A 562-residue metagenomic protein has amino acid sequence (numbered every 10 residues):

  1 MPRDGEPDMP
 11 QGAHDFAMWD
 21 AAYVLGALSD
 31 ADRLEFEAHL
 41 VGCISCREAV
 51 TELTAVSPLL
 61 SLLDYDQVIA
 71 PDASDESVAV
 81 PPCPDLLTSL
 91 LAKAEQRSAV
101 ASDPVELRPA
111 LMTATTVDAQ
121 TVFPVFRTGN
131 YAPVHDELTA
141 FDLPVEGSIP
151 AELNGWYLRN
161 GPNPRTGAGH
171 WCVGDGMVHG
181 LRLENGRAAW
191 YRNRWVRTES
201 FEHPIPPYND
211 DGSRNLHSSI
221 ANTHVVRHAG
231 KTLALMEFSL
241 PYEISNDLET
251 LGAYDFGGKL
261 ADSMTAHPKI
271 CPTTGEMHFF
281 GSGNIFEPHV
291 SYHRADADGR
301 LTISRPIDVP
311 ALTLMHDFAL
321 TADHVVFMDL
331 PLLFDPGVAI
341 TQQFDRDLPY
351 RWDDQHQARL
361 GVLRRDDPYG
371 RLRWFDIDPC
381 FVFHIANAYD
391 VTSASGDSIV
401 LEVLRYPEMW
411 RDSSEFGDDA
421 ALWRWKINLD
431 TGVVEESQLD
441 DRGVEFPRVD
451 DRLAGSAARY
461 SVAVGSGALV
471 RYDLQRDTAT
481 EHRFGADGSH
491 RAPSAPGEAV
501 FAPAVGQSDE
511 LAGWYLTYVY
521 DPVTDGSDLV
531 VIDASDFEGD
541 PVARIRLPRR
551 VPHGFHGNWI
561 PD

Functional and structural regions predicted by a protein language model:
M1-D15, S57-A110: Positively biased amphipathic helices and basic secretion/translocation or surface-docking motifs that either flank
M1-R47, L59-L62: Short, amphipathic alpha-helical interaction patch
F16, L40-C43, L53, G417-D419 (+1 more regions): Surface-exposed flexible segments
E37, T54, A358-G361: Class I S-adenosyl-L-methionine
E48-E52: Detector for the c-type heme attachment site
T54, S98, R182-N185: Short amphipathic alpha-helical segments enriched in hydrophobics
L111-D562: Beta-propeller domains
